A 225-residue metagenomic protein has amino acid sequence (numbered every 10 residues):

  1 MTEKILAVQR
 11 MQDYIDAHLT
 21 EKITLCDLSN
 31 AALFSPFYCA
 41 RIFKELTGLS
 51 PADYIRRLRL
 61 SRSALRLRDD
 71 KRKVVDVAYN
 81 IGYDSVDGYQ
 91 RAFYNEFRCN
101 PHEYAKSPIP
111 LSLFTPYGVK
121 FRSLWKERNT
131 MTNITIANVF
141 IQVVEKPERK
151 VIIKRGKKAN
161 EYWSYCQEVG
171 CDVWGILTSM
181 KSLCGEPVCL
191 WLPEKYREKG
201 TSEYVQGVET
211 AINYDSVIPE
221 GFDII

Functional and structural regions predicted by a protein language model:
M1, K22, A159-W163: Short, N-terminal intrinsically disordered low-complexity segments that are rich in Pro/Gly and polar/charged residues
T2-I5, Q9-C26, E45-I81, S107-R128: Terminal helix-turn-helix DNA-binding modules in bacterial transcription factors
D27-P36: Helix-turn-helix
F34, L58, A92: Active-site helix adjacent to the Tyr-X3-Lys
F34, Y83-D84: The short coil/loop that forms the "turn" connecting the two helices of the helix-turn-helix
F37-C39, F43, G88-Y89, F93: Short hydrophobic/aromatic patch on the recognition helix
C39, P51, V151-K154: Long, contiguous hydrophobic alpha-helical segments, chiefly transmembrane helices and signal peptides
S61, R68, D84-D87, R91-I225: A solvent-exposed interaction/effector surface
